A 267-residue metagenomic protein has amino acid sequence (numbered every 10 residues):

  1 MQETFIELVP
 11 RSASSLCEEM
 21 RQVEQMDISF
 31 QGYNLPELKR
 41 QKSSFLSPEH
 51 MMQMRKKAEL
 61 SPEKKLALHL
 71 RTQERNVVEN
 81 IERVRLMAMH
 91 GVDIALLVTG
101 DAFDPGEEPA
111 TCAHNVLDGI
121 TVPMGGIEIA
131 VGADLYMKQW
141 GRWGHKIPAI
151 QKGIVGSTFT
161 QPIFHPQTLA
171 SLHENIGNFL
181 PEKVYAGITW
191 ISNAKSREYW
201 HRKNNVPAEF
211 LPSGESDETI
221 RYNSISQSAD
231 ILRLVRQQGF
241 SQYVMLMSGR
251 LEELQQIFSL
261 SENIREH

Functional and structural regions predicted by a protein language model:
F5-D27, L96-F103, E107-Y136, W143 (+2 more regions): Active-site pocket-lining/capping segments in soluble small-molecule metabolic enzymes
M26, A88-M89, I150-K152, R236-Q237: Non-catalytic positions within long, well-ordered alpha-helices that form the structural scaffold/packing of enzyme
D27-Q53, L97-A110, V155-S171, N175 (+1 more regions): Glycine-rich, proline-tolerant flexible connector loops at the mouths of alpha/beta enzymes
F30, V92, V155, P181 (+1 more regions): A structural motif
Y33, M87, I150-I154, A186: Conserved, mostly hydrophobic/aromatic
S44-K64, V77-E79, G125-I127: Flavin-dependent oxidoreductase catalytic cores
T72-L86: Glycine-rich anion/phosphate-binding loops
K138-G153, T168: Active-site glycine-rich loop that binds ribose-phosphate moieties when present
